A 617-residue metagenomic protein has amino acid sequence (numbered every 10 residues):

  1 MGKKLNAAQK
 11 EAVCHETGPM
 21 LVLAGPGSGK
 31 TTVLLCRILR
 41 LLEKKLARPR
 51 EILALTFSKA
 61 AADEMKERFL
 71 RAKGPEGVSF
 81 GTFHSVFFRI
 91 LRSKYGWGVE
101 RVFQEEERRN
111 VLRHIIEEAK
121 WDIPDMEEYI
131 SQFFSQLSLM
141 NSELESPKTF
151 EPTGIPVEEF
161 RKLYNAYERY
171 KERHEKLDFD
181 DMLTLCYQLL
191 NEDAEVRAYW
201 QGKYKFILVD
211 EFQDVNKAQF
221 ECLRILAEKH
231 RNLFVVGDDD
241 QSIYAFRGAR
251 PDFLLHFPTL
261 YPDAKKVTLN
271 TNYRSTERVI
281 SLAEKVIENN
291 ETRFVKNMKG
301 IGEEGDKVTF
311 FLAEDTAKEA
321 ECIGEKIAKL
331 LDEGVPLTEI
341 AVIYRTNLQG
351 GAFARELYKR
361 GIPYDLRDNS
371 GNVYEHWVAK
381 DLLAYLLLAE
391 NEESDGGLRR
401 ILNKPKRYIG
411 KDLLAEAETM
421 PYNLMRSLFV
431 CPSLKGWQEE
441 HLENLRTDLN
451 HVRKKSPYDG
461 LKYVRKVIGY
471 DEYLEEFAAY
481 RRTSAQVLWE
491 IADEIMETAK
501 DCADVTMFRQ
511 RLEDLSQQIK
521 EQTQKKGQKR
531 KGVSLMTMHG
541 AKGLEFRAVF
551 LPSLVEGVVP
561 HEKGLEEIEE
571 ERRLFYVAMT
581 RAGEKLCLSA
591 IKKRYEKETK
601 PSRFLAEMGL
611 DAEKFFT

Functional and structural regions predicted by a protein language model:
G2, A7, C36, R40 (+1 more regions): Conserved RecA-like helicase ATPase core segment that couples NTP binding/hydrolysis to strand translocation
T17-G18, S28, L39-L190, A194-G202 (+6 more regions): A basic/glycine-biased coupling hinge at the interface between accessory DNA-binding modules
V22-A24: Hydrophobic anchor at the beta1->P-loop junction of P-loop NTPases
P26-L34, D263-K265, N270-P363, A389-N391: Helicase P-loop NTPase motor core
S79-F87, L208-E211, V236, M507-L565 (+1 more regions): Conserved helicase core region in the C-terminal RecA-like lobe
L260-Y261, E304-K307, E333-P457: ATPase/helicase motor core of nucleic-acid motors
C431-G540, H561, A612-F616: Accessory C-terminal helicase-associated subdomains
K593-T617: Helicase C-terminal subdomain and adjacent C-terminal extension
